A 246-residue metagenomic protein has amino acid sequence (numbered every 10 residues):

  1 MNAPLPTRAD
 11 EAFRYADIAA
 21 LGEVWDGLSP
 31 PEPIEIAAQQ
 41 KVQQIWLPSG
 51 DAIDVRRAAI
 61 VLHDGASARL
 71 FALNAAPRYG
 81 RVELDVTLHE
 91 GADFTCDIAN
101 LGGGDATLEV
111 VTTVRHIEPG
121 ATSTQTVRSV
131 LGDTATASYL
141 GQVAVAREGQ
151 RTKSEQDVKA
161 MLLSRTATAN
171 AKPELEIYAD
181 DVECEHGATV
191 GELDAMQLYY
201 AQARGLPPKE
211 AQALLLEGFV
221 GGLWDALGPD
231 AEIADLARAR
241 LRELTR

Functional and structural regions predicted by a protein language model:
M1-D26: Terminal amphipathic alpha-helical/low-complexity segments used for targeting or macromolecular assembly
D17-L206, G222, A226-R246: Conserved beta-strand/loop scaffold segments within soluble protein domains that form the structured core and edges
L214: An amphipathic, hydrophobic-aromatic interaction surface with interspersed Lys/Arg that forms lipid/phosphate-bearing
